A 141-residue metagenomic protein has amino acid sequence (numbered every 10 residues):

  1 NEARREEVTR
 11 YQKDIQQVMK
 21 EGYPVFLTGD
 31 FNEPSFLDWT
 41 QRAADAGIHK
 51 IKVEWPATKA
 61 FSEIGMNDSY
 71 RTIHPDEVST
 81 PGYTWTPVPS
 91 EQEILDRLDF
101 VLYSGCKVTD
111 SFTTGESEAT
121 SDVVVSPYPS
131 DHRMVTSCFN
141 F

Functional and structural regions predicted by a protein language model:
N1-F141: Active-site regions of metal-assisted phosphoester/phosphodiester hydrolases, unifying DNase/endonuclease modules
